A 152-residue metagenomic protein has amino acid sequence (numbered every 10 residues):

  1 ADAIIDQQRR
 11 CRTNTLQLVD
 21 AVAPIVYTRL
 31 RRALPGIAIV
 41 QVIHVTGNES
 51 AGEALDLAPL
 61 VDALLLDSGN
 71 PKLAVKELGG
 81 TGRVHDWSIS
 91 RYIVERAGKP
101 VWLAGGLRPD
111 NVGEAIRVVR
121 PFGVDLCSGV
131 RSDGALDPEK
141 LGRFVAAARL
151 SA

Functional and structural regions predicted by a protein language model:
A1-Q17: Active-site beta->alpha loop and helix N-cap motifs at the rims of alpha/beta catalytic domains
R12, A21-S128, S132-A152: Short loop-to-alpha-helix "cap/lid" segments that border enzyme active sites across diverse enzyme classes
